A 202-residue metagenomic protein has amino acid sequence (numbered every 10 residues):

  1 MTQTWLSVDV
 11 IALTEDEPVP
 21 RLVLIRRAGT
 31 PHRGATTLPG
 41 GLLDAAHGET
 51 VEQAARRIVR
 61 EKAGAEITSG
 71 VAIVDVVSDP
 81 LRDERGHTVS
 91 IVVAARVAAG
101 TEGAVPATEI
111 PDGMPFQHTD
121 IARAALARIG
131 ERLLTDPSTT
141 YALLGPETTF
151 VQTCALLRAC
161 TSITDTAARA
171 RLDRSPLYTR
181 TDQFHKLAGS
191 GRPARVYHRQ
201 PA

Functional and structural regions predicted by a protein language model:
M1-L22: Conserved N-terminal beta-strand and adjoining loop/helix that marks the start of the Nudix/MutT-like hydrolase domain
P18, D79-T101, L126, R195-P201: Active-site-adjacent beta-strand/loop module that shapes the phosphate/pyrophosphate-binding cleft
V19-A65, R132-R158: Conserved Nudix-box catalytic region and its N-terminal flanking loop in Nudix hydrolases and closely related
R21-L22, R26-G29, R33-A35, G40 (+3 more regions): Short, His- and charge-rich active-site/binding loops that engage polyanionic ligands
E66-D75, T166-A167: A short coil-to-beta-strand element that immediately follows conserved catalytic motifs
V92-A94, G100-T135, L143-L156, A170-P176: NUDIX/MutT-family hydrolases
T164-F184: Charge-enriched amphipathic alpha-helical scaffolds
R180-A202: Long, intrinsically disordered, low-complexity Ser/Thr/Pro-rich regulatory/activation regions of nuclear proteins
